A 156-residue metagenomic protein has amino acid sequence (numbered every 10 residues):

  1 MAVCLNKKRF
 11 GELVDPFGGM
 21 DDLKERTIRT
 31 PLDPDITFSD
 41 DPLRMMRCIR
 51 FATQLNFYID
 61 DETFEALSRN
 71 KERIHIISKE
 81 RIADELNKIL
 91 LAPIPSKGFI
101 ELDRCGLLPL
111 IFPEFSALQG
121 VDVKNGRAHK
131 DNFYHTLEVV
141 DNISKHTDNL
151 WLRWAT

Functional and structural regions predicted by a protein language model:
M1-W154: Glycine- and charge-enriched loop/helix tracts that form the active or gating conduit in phosphate/cation-handling
